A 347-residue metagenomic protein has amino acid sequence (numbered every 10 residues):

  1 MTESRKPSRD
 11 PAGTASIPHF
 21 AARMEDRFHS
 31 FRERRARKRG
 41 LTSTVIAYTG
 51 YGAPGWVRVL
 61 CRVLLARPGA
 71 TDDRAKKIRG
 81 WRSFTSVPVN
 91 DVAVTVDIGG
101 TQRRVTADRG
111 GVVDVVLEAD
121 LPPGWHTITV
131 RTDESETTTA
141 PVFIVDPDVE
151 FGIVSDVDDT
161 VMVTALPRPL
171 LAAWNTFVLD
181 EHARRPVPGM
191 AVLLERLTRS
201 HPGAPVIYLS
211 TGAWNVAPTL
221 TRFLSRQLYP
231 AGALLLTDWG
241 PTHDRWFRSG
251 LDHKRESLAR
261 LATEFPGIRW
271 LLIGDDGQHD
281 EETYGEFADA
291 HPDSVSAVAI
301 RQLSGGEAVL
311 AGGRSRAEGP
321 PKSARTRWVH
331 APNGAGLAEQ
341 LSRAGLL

Functional and structural regions predicted by a protein language model:
M1-P141, V145, G334-G336, L341-L347: Intrinsically disordered, serine/threonine/proline
T2-A15, G212-L347: C-terminal cap/substrate-recognition subdomain and adjoining C-terminal extension of metal-dependent phosphatase-like
D133-S135, P147-D148, V187, E195-G203 (+1 more regions): Secondary-structure boundary elements
E136-F151, V157, L171: Short beta-strand elements
F151-L166, Y284: Asp-based phosphoryl-transfer active-site loop
V161-R185: Short, flexible helix-coil linker/hinge segments at the edges of structured domains or between repeats
D180-A204, W214-P218, E256: Short, acidic loop-to-helix structural element flanking the phosphoryl-transfer center in phosphate-processing enzymes
R199-I207, T263-W270: Short, surface-exposed connector motifs at secondary-structure boundaries
